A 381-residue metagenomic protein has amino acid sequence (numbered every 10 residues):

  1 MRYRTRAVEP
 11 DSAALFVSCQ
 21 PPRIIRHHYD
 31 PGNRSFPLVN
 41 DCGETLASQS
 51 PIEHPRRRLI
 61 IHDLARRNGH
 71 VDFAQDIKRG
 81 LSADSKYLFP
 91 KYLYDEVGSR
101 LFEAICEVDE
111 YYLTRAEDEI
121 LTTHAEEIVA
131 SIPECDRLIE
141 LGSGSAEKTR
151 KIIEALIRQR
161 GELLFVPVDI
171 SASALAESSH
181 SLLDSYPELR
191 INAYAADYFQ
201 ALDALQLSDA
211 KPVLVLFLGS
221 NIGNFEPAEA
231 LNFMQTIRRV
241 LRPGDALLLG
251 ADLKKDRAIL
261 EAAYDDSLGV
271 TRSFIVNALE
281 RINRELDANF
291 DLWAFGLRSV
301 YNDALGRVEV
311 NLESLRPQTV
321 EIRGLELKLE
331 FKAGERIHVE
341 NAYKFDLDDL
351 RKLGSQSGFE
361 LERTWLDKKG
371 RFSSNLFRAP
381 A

Functional and structural regions predicted by a protein language model:
F36, N40-K91: N-terminal auxiliary segments of SAM/dcSAM-dependent transferases
K86-Y94, R100-V129: Class I SAM-dependent methyltransferase Rossmann-like catalytic core, especially the SAM/SAH-binding loop
D136-G144: Conserved class I S-adenosyl-L-methionine
S145-Q159: Conserved SAM-binding loop of SAM-dependent methyltransferases across substrates and taxa, primarily the Class I
R158-Q200: Class I SAM-dependent methyltransferase SAM/SAH-binding core
L231-P243: A short glycine-rich, Lys/Arg-flanked "PGG" loop and its adjoining helix->strand segment in the class I
L241-D252: Conserved beta-strand signature within the Rossmann-like core of class I S-adenosyl-L-methionine
I259-Y343, R351-S357: Substrate-binding/catalytic lobe of Class I Rossmann-like enzymes that use SAM or dcSAM, i.e., the mid-to-C-terminal
